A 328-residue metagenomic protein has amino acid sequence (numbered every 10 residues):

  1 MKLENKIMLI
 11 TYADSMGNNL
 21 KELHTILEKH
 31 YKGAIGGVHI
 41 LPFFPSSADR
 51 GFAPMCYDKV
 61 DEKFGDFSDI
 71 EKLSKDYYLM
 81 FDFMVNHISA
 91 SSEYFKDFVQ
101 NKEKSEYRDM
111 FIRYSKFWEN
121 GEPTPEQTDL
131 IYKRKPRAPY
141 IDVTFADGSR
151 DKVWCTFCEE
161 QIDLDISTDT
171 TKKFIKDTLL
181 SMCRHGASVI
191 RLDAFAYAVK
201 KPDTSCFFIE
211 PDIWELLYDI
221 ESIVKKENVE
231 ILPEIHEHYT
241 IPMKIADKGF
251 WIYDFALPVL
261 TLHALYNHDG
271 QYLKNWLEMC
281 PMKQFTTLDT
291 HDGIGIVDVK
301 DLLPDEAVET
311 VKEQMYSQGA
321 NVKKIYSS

Functional and structural regions predicted by a protein language model:
K2-K173, L180, R184, F195-L265: Acidic/aromatic-lined carbohydrate-recognition and catalytic surfaces of CAZymes acting on diverse glycans
N267, Q271-S328: Active-site-proximal substrate-binding groove within the catalytic cores of carbohydrate-active enzymes
